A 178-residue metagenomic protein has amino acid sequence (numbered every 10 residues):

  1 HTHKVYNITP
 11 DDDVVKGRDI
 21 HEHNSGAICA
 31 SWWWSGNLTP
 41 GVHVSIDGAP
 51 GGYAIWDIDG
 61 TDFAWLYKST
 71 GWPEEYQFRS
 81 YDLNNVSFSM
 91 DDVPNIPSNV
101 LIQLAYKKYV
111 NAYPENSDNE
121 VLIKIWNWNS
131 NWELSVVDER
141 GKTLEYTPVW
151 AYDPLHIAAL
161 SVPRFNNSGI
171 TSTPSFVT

Functional and structural regions predicted by a protein language model:
H1-Q103, T143: Conserved beta-sheet core of the metallophosphoesterase superfamily
F88, P94-T178: Long, low-complexity serine/threonine/glycine- and acidic-rich segments characteristic of extracellular
